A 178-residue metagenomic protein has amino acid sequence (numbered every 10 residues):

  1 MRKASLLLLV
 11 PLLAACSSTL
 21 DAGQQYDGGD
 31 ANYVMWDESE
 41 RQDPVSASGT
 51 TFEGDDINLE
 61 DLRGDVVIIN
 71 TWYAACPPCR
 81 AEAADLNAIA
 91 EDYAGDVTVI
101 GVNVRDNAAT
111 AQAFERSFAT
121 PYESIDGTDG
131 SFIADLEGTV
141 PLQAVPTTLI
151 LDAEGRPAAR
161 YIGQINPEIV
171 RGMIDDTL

Functional and structural regions predicted by a protein language model:
M1-S48: N-terminal targeting signals for export/organelle localization
Y33, I57, I133-L136: N-terminal post-signal-peptidase region of extra-cytosolic proteins
D37-V67: A short beta-strand-turn-helix
I57-R80, L86, V99: Short active-site neighborhood of thiol/selenol oxidoreductases, capturing the structured segment around
T71-Y73, V102-R105, G127-T128, Q164: Active-site-proximal beta-strand/loop segments in catalytic clefts of secreted hydrolases
R80-A119, D129-D135: Structural microenvironment flanking redox-active thiols in thiol-disulfide oxidoreductases
R116-T120, T128-D176: Thiol/disulfide oxidoreductase modules built on the thioredoxin-like
